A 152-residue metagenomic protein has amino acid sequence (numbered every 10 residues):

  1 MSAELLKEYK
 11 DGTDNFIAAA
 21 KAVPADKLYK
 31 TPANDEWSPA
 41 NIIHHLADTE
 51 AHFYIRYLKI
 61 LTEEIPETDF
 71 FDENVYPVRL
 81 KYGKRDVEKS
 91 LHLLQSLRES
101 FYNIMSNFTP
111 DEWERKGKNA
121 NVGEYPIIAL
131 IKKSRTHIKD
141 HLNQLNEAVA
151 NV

Functional and structural regions predicted by a protein language model:
M1-K27, D48, H52-K59, T136: Alpha-helical bundle segments that constitute or directly flank the non-heme di-iron/ferroxidase center
S2-K10, E36-I43, K84-L91, I128-I131 (+1 more regions): Amphipathic, non-membrane alpha-helical segments in soluble helical-bundle scaffolds
A3-K7, A18-A22, E64-E67, P77-G83 (+1 more regions): Short acidic/polar alpha-helix capping motifs at helix-coil junctions
E8-G12, A19, P77-E114, S134: Acidic/histidine-rich alpha-helical segments that form the ligand environment of transition-metal centers
F16-A19, V23-D26, E64, F108-D111 (+1 more regions): A short secondary-structure junction motif
A22, H45, I60, I104-N107: Conserved catalytic core of Hanks-type protein kinase domains
Y29-E73, E114-V152: Short, contiguous alpha-helical
